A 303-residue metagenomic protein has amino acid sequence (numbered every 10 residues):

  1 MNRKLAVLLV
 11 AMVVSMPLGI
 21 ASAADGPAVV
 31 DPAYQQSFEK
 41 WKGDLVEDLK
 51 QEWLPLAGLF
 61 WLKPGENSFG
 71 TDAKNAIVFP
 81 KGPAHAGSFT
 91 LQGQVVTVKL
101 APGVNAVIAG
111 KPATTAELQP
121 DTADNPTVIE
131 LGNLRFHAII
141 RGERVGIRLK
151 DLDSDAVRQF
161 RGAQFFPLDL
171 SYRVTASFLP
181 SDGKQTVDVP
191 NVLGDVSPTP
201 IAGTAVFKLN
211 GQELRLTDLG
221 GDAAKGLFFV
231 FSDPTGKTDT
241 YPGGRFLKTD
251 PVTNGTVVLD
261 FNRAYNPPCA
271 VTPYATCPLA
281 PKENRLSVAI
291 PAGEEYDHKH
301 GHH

Functional and structural regions predicted by a protein language model:
M1-K4: Positively charged n-region of N-terminal signal peptides that target proteins for export
V7-P17: Bacterial N-terminal signal peptides
A24-F60: N-terminal pre-domain segments of enzymes
L56-P126: Forkhead-associated
A116, F136, T204, R245-D250: Beta-strand-rich interaction surfaces with strong enrichment in secreted/lumenal proteins
E130-S197: Surface-exposed beta-loop interaction hotspot
S177-G236, Y241: Flexible, glycine-rich surface segments
P234-T238, D250, T256-V258, N262-H303: Extended, aromatic/histidine-rich regions of cofactor-dependent oxidoreductases associated with respiratory
